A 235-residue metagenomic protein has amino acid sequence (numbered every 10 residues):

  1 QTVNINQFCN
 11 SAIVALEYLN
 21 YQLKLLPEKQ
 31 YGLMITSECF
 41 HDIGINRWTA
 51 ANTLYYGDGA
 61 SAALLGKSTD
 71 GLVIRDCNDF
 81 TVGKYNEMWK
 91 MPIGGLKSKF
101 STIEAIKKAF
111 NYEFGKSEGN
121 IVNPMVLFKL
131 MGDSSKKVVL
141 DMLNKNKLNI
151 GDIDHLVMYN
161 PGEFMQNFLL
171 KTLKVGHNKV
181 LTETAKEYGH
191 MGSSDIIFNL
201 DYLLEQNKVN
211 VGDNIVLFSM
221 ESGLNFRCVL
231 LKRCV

Functional and structural regions predicted by a protein language model:
Q1, K29-Y31, N214: Residues that mark the start of a beta-strand
N4-K24, G132, K136, L143 (+1 more regions): Claisen-condensing/thiolase-fold acyl-transfer catalytic domains that form or cleave C-C bonds in fatty acid
N6, G32-E38, L65, L217-E221: Short beta-strand segments
S11-V14, F40-G44, G83-N86: Short, well-ordered, mixed-charge alpha-helical segments that flank or form enzyme active sites
N20, K24, K29-A60: Flexible, glycine-rich active-site loops centered on histidine and acidic residues that chelate a metal or position
M34-F40, K107-Y112, Q166-H177: Acidic-glycine-rich active-site phosphate/pyrophosphate-binding loop
W48-K129, K137, M220, K232-V235: Condensing-enzyme catalytic core mediating Claisen C-C bond formation in acyl metabolism
K147-D152: Short, surface-exposed connector motifs at secondary-structure boundaries
